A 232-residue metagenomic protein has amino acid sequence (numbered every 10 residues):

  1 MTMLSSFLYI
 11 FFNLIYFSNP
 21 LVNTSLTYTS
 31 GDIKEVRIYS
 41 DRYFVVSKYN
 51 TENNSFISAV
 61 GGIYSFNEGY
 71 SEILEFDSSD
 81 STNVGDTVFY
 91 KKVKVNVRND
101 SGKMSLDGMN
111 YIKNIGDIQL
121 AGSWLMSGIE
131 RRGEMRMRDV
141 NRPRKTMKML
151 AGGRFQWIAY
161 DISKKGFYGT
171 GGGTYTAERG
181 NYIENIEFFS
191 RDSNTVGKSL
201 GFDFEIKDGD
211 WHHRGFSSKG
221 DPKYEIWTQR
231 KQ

Functional and structural regions predicted by a protein language model:
L4-I15: Sec-dependent N-terminal signal peptides
L14-G61, F66-N67, S71-T170, I183-Q232: Lipid interaction determinants
G172-A177: Beta-propeller blade signature
E178-Y182: Glycine/small-residue-rich hydrophobic helix-like segments
